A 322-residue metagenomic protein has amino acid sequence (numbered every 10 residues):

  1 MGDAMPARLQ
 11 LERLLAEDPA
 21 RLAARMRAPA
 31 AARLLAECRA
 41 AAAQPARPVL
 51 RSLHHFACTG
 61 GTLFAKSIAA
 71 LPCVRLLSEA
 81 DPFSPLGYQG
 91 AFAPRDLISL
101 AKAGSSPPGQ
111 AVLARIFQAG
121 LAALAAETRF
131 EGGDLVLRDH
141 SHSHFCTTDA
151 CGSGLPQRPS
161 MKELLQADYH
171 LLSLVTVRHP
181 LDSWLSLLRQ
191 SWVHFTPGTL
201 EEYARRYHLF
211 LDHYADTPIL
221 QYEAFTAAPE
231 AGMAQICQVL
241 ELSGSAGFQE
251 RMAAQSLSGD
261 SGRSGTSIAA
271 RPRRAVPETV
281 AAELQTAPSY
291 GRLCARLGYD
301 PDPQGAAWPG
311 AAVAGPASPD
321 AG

Functional and structural regions predicted by a protein language model:
M1-F130, R138-H140, Q255, G259 (+1 more regions): PAPS-dependent sulfotransferase catalytic core
G61, Q110-Q118, Q157-R158, L200-A204 (+4 more regions): A structural signal for well-ordered alpha-helical scaffolds and beta->alpha junctions
P72, L240-E241, L297: A broad structural signal for alpha-helix termini and local helix breaks/kinks
E79, G247-E250: A short, aromatic/hydrophobic, helix- or strand-capping loop or linear motif that either lines the entrance/gate
A91-L97, A234-Q235, S261-I268: Short, surface-exposed amphipathic charged segments that create phosphate/polyanion-binding patches used for binding
D134, D139-G247: PAPS-dependent sulfotransferase catalytic domain
Q249-A307: PAPS-dependent sulfotransferase catalytic core
G305-G322: C-terminal non-catalytic accessory extensions
